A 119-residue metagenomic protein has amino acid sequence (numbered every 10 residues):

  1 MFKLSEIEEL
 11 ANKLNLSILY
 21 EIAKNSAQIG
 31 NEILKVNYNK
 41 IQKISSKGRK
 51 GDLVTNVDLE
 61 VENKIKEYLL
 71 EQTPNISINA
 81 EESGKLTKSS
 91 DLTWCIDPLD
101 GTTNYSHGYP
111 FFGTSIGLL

Functional and structural regions predicted by a protein language model:
M1-L99: N-terminal subdomain of lithium-sensitive/metallo-dependent phosphomonoesterases centered on the IMPase/IPPase/PAP
K88-L119: DPxDG-like acidic metal-binding loop motif
